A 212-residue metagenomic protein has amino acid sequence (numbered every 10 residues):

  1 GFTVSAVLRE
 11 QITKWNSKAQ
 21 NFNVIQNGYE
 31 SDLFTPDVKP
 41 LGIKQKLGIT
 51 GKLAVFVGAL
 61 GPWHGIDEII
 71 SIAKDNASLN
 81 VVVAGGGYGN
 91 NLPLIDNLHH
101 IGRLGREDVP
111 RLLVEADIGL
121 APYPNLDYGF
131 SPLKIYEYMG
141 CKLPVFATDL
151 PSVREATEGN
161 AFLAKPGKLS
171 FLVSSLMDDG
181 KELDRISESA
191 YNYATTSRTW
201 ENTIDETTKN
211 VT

Functional and structural regions predicted by a protein language model:
V7, G28: Carbohydrate-associated surface elements
Y29, V57-L60, I70, L79-L92 (+1 more regions): Glycosyltransferase donor-sugar binding loop
T35-G48: A short helix/loop element that forms part of the nucleotide-sugar donor recognition site in Leloir-type
G48-H64, I69-K74, V82, S187: Conserved donor-binding/catalytic core segment of Leloir-type glycosyltransferases
H64, G105-L112, D117-G140, F146-E155 (+1 more regions): Nucleotide-sugar-dependent
G86-N90, L98-L113, P124, G167: Conserved active-site histidine-acidic residue motif and adjacent donor-binding/catalytic loop of glycosyltransferases
G159-K168, S175-K181: Conserved acidic donor-binding segment of nucleotide-sugar-dependent glycosyltransferases
K181-V211: A charged, aromatic-enriched C-terminal amphipathic alpha-helix characteristic of glycosyltransferases across folds
